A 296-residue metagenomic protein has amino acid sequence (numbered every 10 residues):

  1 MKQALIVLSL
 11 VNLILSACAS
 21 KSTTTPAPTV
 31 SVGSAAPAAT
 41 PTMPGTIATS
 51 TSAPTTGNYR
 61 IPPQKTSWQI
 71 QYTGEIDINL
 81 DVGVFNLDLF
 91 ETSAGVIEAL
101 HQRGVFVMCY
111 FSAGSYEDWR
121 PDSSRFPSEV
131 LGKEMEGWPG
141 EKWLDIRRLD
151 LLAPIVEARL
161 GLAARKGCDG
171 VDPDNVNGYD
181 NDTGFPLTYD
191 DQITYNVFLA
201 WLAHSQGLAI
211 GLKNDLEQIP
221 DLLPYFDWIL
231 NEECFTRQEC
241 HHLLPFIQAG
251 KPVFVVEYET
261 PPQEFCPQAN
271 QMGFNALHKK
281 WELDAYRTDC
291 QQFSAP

Functional and structural regions predicted by a protein language model:
M1-A4: Positively charged n-region of N-terminal signal peptides that target proteins for export
I6-V7, T25, P261: Short amphipathic alpha-helical "recognition" segments used for binding
V7-S16: Bacterial N-terminal signal peptides
C18-T55: Ser/Thr-rich, Proline-interspersed low-complexity disordered segments
S50-P296: Glycan-processing catalytic domains of CAZymes
